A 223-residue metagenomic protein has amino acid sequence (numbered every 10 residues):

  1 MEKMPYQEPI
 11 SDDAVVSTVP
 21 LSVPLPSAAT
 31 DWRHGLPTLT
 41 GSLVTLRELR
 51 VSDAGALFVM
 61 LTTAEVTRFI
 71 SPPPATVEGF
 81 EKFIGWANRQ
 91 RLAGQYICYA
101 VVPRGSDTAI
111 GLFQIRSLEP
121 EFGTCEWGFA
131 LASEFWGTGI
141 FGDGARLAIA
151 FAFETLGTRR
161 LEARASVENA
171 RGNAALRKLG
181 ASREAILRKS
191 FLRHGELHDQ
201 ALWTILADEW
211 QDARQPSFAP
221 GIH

Functional and structural regions predicted by a protein language model:
M1-G55, V59-A64, C98, V102-H223: Acyl-donor (CoA/ACP) binding surface of acyl/acetyltransferases
E65-W86, I97-Y99: Conserved GNAT-fold acetyl-CoA-binding loop/helix
R68, V77-E78, R91, W210 (+1 more regions): A short hydrophobic/aromatic micro-motif that marks alpha-helical segments and, especially, helix-coil
W86-A87, F151: A generic secondary-structure signal
R89-Q95, A181: Short loop/turn motifs at secondary-structure junctions and domain boundaries
